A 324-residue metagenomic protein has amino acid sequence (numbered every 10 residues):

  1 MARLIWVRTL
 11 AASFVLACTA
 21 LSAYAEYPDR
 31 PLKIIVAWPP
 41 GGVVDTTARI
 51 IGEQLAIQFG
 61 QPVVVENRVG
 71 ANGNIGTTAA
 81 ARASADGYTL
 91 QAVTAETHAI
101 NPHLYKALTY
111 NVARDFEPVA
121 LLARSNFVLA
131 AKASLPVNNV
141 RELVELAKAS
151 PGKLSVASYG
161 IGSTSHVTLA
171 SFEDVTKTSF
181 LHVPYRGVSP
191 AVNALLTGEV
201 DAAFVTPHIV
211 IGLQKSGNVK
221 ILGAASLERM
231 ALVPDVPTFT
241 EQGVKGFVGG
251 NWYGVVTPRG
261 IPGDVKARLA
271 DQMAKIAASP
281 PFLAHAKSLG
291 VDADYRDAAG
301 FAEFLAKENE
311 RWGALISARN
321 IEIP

Functional and structural regions predicted by a protein language model:
M1-A11: Bacterial N-terminal signal peptides that target proteins for export
C18-S22: N-terminal signal peptide c-region/cleavage motif recognized by signal peptidases
Y24-R114, K153, I161, K177-F204 (+3 more regions): N-terminal (or domain-start) structured segment
D29-P31, T178, K215, E241 (+1 more regions): An extracytoplasmic/periplasmic, membrane-proximal ligand-sensing/linker region
R82-Y88, H103-P190, F239, W252-H285: Hinge/capping helix and adjacent helix->loop/strand transition within the periplasmic-binding protein
A92-T97, S158, G187-V188, V205-V210 (+3 more regions): Beta->alpha turn/N-cap motifs
T97-A107, S171-V175, A202-V236: A ligand-binding cleft/hinge motif common to bilobed small-molecule-binding domains
V210-P280, K307-E310: C-terminal lobe and pocket-closing loops of periplasmic/extracytoplasmic Venus-flytrap solute-binding proteins
